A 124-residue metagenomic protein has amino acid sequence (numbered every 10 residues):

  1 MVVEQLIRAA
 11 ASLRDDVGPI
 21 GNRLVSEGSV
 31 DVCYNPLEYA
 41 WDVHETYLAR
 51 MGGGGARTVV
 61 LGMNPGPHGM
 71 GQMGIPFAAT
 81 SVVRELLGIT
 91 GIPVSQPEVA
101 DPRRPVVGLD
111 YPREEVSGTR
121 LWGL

Functional and structural regions predicted by a protein language model:
V3-L124: A polyanion-binding, active-site-adjacent surface
